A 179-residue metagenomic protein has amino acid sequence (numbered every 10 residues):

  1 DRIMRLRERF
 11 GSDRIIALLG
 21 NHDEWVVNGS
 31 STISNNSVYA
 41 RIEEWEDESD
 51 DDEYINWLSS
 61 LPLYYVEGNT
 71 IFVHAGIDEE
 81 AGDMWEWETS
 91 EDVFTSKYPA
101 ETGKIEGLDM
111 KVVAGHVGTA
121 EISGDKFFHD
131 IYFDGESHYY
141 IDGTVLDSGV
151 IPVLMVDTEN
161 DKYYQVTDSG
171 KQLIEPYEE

Functional and structural regions predicted by a protein language model:
D1-G68, E79, S96-G103: Active-site neighborhood of divalent metal-dependent phosphoester bond hydrolases
I15-I16, N69, K111, S137: The start of beta-strands in P-loop NTPase/AAA+ ATPase cores
N21-H22, H74, V113-G118: Histidine-centered divalent metal-coordination motifs
E24-N28, V73-A75, E79-G82, E121-S123 (+1 more regions): Short catalytic/ligand-binding loop motif for oxyanion handling, primarily in non-cytosolic enzymes, centered on
S31-N36, G76-F94, F128-H129: Short, surface-exposed, charged loop/turn segments at secondary-structure junctions
V66, F72-H74, V153-D157: Short, well-ordered beta-strand micro-motif
T70-G76, Y139-I141: Active-site-proximal beta-strand elements of phosphoester/diester hydrolases
T102-E179: Acidic, His/Gly-rich catalytic cores of divalent-metal-dependent hydrolytic chemistry
